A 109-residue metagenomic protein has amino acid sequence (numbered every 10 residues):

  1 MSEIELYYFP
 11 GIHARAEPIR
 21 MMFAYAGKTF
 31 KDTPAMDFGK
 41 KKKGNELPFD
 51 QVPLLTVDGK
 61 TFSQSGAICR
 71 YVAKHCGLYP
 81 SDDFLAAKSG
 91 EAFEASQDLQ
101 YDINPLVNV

Functional and structural regions predicted by a protein language model:
M1-V109: GST-like domain detector, emphasizing the conserved glutathione-binding G-site in the N-terminal thioredoxin-like
